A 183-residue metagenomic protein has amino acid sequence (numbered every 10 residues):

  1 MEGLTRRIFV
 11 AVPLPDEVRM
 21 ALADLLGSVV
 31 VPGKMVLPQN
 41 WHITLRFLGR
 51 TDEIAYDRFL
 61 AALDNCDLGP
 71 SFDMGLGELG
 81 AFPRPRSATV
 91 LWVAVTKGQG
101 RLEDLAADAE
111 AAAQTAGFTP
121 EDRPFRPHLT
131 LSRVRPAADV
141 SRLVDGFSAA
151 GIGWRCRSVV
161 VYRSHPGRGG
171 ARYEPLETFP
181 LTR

Functional and structural regions predicted by a protein language model:
M1-R183: Histidine-dependent nucleotide/RNA phosphoesterase domain, centered on the 2H-phosphoesterase fold with its duplicated
